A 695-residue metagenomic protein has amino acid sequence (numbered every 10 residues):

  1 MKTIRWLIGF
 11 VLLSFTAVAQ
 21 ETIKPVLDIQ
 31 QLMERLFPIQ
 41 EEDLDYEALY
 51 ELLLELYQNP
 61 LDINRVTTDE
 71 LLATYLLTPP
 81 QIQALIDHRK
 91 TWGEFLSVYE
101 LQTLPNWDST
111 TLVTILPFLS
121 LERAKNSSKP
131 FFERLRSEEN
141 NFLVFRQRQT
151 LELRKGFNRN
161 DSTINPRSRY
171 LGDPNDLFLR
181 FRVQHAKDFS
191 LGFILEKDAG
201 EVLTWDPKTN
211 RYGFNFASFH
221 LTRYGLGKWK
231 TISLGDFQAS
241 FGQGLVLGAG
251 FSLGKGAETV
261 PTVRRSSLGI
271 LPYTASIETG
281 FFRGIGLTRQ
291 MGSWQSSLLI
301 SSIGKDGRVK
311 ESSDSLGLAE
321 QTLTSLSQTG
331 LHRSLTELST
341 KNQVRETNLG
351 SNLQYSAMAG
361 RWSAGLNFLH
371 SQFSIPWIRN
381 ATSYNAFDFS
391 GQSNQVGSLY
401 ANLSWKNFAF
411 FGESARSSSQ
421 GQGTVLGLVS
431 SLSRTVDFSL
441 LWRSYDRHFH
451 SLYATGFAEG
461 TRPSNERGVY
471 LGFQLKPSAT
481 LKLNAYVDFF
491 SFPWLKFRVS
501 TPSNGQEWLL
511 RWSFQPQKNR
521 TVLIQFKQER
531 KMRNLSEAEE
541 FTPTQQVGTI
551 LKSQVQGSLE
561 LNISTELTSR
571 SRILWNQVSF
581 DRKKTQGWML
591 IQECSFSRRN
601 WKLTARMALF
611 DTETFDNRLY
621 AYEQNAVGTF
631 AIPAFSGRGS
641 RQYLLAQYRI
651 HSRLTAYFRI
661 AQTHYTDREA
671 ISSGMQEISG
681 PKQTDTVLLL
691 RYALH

Functional and structural regions predicted by a protein language model:
M1-P25: Bacterial Sec-dependent N-terminal signal peptides
Q20-T222, G227, D236-S240: Compositionally biased linear targeting/interaction segments
L153-K155, G242-G244, A249, S297 (+4 more regions): Short helix/loop capping segments that flank catalytic or ligand/cofactor-binding pockets
Y170-P174, G280-F282, I300, L338-R379 (+1 more regions): Exposed, low-structure sequence patches enriched in small/polar residues
E196-F216, L271-E278, S339-N342, A415-S417 (+1 more regions): Outer-membrane beta-barrel proteins
D206-G213, Q243, L247-S276, D306-S339 (+3 more regions): A subset of solvent-exposed loop/turn segments in beta-rich extracellular surface proteins, enriched in glycine
T209-L268, T274-D306, L432-S451, K602-F615: Outer membrane beta-barrel
E278-H332, N342-V344, N348, N352: Aromatic- and glycine-enriched pocket-lining scaffold segments that form the walls of small-molecule binding clefts
